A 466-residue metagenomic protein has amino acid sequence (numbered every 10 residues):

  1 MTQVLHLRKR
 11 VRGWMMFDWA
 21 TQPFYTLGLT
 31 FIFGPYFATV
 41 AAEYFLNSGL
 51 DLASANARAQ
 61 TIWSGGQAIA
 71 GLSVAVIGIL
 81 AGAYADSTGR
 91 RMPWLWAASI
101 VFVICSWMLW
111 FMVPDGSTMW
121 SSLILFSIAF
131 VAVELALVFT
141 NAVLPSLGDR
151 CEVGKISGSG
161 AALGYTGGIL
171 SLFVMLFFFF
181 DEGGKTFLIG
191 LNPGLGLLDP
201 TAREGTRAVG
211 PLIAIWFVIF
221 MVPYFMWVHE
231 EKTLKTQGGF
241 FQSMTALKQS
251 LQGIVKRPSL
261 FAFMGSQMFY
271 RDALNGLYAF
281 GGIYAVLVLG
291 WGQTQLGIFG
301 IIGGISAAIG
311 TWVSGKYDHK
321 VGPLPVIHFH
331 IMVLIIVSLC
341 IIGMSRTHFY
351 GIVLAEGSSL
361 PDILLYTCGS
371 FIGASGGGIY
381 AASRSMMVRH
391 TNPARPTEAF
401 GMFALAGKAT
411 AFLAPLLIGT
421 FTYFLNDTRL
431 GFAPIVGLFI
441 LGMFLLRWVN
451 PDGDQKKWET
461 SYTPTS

Functional and structural regions predicted by a protein language model:
M1-V11, H229-G265: Juxtamembrane intracellular "pre-TM" segments in multi-pass secondary transporters
V11, W110-F111, W216-W227, M344 (+1 more regions): Multi-pass alpha-helical transporter architecture, strongest for 12-TM Major Facilitator/SLC carriers used
T26-Q60, A279-L296: Short amphipathic helix-loop junctions that connect adjacent transmembrane helices in Major Facilitator Superfamily/SLC
N56, F179-I215, G357-L360, T420-F439: A membrane-interface helix-boundary motif in multi-pass transporters
V76-R90, I309-P323, F349-Y350, T422: Helix-to-loop junctions at the C-terminal end of transmembrane segments in multipass secondary transporters
A85-I100, H319-I335: Cytoplasmic membrane-interface "Motif A"-like loop-to-helix N-cap segments of 12-TM Major Facilitator Superfamily
A97-G116, V333-S358: C-terminal ends and interior cores of transmembrane alpha-helices in multi-pass membrane transporters/permeases
L135-G148, G378-T391: Intracellular juxtamembrane helix-capping segments at the cytosolic ends of symmetry-related transmembrane helices
